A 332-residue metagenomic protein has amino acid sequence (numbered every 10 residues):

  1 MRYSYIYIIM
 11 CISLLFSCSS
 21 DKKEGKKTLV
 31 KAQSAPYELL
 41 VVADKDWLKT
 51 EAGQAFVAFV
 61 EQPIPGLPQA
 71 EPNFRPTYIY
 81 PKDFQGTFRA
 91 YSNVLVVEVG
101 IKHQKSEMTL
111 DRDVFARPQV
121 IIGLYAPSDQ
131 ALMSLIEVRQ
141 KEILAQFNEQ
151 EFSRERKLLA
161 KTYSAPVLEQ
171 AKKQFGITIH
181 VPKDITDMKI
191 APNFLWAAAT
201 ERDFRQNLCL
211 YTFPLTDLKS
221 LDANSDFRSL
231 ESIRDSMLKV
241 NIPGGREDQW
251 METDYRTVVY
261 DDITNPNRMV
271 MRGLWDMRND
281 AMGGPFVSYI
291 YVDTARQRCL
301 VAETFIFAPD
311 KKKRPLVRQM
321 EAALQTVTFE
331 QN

Functional and structural regions predicted by a protein language model:
R2-I9: Sec-dependent signal peptide recognition, specifically the positively charged N-region followed immediately by
L14-S19: C-terminal motif of bacterial Sec signal peptides marking the signal peptidase cleavage site
K22-P118: Start-of-domain marker
K23-K27, Q33, L40-D46, P182-P243 (+1 more regions): Secretory pathway targeting signatures of secreted, lumenal, and periplasmic proteins
N73-S134, L238-Q297, K311-K312: Signature of long, low-cysteine stretches enriched in small and polar/charged residues
V120-S128, N207-F213, R298-F307: Short, well-ordered beta-strand elements
M133-R154, I185, Q297-N332: Surface-exposed amphipathic alpha-helical segments
S134-L135, Q146-T216: Acidic/His-rich structured neighborhood in mature extracellular/periplasmic domains
